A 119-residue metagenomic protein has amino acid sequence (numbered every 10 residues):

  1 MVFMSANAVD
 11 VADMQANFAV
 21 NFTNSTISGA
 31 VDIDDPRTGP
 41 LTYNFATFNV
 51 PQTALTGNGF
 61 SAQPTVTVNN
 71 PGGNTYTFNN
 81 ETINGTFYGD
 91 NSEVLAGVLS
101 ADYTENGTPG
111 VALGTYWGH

Functional and structural regions predicted by a protein language model:
M1-H119: Mature soluble binding/inhibitory domains
